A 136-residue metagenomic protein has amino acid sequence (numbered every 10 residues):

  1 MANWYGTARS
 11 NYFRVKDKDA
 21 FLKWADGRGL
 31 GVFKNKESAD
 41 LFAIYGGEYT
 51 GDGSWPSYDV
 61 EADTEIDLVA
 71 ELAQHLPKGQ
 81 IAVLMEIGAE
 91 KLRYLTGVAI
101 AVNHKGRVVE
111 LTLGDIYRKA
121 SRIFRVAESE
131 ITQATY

Functional and structural regions predicted by a protein language model:
M1-R28, T135-Y136: Short, extreme N-terminal segment that most often corresponds to the first beta-strand
S10, K18-D19, L30, E61-T64 (+1 more regions): A generic structural signal for solvent-exposed, polar alpha-helical segments
K16, F33, Y45-G47: A structural detector for beta-sheet-dominated domains
D26-E37: A common structural junction motif
S38-Y136: Charged interaction segments
